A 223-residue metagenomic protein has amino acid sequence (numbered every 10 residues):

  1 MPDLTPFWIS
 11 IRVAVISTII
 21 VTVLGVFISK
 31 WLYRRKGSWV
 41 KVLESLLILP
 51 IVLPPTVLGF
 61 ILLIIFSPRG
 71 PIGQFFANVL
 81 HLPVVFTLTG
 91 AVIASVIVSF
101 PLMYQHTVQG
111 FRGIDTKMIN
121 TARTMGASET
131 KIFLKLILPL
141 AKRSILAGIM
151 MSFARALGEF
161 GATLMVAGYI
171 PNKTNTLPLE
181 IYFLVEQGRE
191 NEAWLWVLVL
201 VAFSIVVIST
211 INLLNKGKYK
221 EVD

Functional and structural regions predicted by a protein language model:
M1-I19, R34-G37, H81, V185-E190: Periplasmic/extracellular loop-to-transmembrane helix junction in inner-membrane transport proteins
M1-T5, V166-I205, S209: Interhelical loop and adjacent transmembrane-helix boundary motif in polytopic membrane transport permeases
I16-L47, F60-L62, G110-G113, M118 (+2 more regions): Transmembrane-helix boundary motif in ABC transporter permease subunits
I19, Y104-T107, F111, D115 (+1 more regions): Transmembrane alpha-helices
R35-L43, P71-I72, E129, R143-S144 (+1 more regions): Membrane-helix interface segments
W39, V108-I119, R123-T124, E190 (+1 more regions): C-terminal transmembrane helix and the adjacent membrane-cytosol boundary/short C-terminal tail of inner/organellar
G59-V96, A167-I170: Membrane-interfacial helix termini and adjacent extracytoplasmic/periplasmic loops of multi-pass transporters
V84-R123, L136, G148-I149, S209 (+1 more regions): Membrane-cytosol interface at the C-terminal ends of specific transmembrane alpha-helices in multi-pass membrane
